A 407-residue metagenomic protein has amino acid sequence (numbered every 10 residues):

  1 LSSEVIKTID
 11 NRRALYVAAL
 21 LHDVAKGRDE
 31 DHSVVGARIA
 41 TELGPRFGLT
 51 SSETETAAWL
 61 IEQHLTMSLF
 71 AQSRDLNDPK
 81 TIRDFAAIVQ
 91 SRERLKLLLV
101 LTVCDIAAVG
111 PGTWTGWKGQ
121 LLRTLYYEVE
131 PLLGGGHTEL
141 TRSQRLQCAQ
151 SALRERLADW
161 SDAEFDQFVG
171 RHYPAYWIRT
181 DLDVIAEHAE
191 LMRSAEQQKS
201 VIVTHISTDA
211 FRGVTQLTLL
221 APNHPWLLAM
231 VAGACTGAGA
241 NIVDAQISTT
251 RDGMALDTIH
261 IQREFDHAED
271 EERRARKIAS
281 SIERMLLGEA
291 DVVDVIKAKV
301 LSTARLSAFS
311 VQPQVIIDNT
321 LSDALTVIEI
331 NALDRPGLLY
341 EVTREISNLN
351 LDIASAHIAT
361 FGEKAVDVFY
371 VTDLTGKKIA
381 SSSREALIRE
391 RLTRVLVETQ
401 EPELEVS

Functional and structural regions predicted by a protein language model:
S2-G135: Divalent metal-dependent catalytic cores for phosphoryl transfer on phosphate-bearing substrates
K80, D84-S407: Regulatory modules associated with amino-acid/nitrogen control
